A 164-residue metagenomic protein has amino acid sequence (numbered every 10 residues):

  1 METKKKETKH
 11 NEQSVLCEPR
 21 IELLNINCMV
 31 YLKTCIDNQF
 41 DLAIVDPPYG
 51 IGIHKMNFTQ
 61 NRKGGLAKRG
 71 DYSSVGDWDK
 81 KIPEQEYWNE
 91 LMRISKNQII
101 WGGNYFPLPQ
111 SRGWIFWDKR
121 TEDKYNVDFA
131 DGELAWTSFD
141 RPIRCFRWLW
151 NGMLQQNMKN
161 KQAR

Functional and structural regions predicted by a protein language model:
M1-L42: SAM-dependent nucleic-acid methyltransferase catalytic core
K4, P83-E84, M153, R164: General structural signal for secondary-structure boundaries
S14-R20, G65-D77: Short, basic, glycine/proline-bearing loop/turn elements
L23-I26, D77-I82, A163-R164: Conserved phosphate-coordination/catalytic loops
T34-V45, Y49, I53-S73, M92-R164: Class I S-adenosyl-L-methionine
D77-E86, W117-T121: Short acidic (Asp/Glu) patches
K81-N97: A short glycine-rich, Lys/Arg-flanked "PGG" loop and its adjoining helix->strand segment in the class I
